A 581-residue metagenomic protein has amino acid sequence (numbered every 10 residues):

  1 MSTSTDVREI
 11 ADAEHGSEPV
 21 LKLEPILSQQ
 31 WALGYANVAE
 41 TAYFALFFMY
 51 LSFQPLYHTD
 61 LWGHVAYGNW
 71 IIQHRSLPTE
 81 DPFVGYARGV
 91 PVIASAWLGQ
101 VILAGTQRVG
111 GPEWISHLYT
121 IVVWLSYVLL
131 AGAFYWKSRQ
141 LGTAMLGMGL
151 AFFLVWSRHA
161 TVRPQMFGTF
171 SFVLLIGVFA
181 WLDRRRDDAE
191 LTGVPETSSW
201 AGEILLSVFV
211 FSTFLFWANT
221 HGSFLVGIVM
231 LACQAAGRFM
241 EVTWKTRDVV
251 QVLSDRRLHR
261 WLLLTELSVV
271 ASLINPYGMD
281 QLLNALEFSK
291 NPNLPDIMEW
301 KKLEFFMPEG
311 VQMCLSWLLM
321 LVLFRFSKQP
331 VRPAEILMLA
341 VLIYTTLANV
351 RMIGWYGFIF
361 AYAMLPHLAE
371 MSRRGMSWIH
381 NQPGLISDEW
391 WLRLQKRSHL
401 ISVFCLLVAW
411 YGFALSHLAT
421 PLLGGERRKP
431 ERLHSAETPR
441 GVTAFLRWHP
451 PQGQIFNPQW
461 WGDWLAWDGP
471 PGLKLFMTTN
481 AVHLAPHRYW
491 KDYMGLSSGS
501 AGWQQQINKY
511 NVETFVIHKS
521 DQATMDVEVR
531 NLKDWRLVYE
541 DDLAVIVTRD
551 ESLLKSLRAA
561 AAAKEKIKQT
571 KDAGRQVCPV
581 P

Functional and structural regions predicted by a protein language model:
F48, F152-W156, G193-A201, L205-G222 (+2 more regions): Membrane-interface alpha helices of multi-pass inner-membrane proteins
I72, G222-Q329, G357, A363: Transmembrane catalytic cores of multi-pass membrane glycosyltransferases and polysaccharide-assembly enzymes
W97-V101, R108-L125: Loop-to-helix entry region of an early transmembrane alpha helix in multi-pass inner-membrane enzymes
I121-S138: Transmembrane-helix motifs of polytopic, lipid-linked glycan transferases
L129, F152, F167-E196, L231-F239: Specific aromatic-rich, kink-prone transmembrane helix
H159-F167: Short acidic/glycine- and proline-prone juxtamembrane loop motifs at membrane-interface regions of multi-pass membrane
S377-W448, G462, A481, M494-S498 (+1 more regions): Membrane-proximal, lumen/periplasm-facing interface regions of secretory-pathway glyco- and lipid-modifying enzymes
A444-P486, E513-H518, V547: Short periplasmic/luminal acceptor-recognition loop of GT-C membrane glycosyltransferases, typified by
